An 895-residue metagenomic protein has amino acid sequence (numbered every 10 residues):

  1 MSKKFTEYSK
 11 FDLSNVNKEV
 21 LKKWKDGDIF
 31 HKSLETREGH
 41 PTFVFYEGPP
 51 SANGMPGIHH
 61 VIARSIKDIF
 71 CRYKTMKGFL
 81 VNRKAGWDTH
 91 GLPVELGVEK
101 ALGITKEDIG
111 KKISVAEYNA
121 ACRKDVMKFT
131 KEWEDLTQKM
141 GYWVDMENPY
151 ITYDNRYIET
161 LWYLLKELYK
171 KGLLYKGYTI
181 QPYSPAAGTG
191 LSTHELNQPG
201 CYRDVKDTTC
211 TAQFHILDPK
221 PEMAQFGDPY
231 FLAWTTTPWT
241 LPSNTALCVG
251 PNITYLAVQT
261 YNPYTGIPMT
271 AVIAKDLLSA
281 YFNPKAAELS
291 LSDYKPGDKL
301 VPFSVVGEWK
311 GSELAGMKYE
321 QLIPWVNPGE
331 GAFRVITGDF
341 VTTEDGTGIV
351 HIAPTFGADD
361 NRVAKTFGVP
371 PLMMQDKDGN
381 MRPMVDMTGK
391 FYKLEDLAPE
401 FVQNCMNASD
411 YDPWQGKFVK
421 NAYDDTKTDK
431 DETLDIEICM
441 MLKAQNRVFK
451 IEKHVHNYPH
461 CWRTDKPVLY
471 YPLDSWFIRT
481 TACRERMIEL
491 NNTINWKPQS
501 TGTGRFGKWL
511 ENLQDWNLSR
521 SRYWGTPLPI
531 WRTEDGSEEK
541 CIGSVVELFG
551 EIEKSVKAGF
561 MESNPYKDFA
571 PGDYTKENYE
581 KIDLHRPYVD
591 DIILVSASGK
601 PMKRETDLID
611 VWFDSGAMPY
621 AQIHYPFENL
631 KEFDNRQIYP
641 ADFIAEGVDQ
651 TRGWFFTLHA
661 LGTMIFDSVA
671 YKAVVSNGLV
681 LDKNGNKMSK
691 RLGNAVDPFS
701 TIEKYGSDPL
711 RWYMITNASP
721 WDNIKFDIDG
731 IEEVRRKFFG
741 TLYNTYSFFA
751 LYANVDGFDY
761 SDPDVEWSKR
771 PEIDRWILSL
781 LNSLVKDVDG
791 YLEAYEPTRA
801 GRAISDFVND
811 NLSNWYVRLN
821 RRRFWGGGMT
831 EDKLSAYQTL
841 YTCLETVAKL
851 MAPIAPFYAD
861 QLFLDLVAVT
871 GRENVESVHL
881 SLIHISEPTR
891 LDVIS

Functional and structural regions predicted by a protein language model:
S2-G266, A353-A358, V363-T366, M373-T388 (+13 more regions): N-terminal, positively charged nucleic-acid-binding surface of large information/translation enzymes
W24, D154-G190, E195-C201, D207 (+4 more regions): Gly/Pro-rich turn-and-neighbor structural signature
L136-Q138, W516, I715, K737-A750 (+3 more regions): Core structural elements
D154, I530, E538-V546, I731-V734 (+1 more regions): Short secondary-structure subsegments characteristic of cysteine-rich extracellular domains
Q213-K220, P370-D378, R522-W524, E551 (+1 more regions): Alpha-helical recognition segments enriched in aromatics with Gly/Pro capping that present substrate-recognition
I253, A257, Y261-D378, P383 (+4 more regions): Catalytic alpha/beta core of large soluble enzyme barrels
G379, H460-T464, G647, L679-N684 (+2 more regions): Catalytic adenosine-cofactor/nucleotide-binding cores of aminoacyl-tRNA synthetases and other
I883-I894: Single conserved hydrophobic/aromatic residue that forms the stacking wall/gate of nucleotide- or nucleobase-binding
